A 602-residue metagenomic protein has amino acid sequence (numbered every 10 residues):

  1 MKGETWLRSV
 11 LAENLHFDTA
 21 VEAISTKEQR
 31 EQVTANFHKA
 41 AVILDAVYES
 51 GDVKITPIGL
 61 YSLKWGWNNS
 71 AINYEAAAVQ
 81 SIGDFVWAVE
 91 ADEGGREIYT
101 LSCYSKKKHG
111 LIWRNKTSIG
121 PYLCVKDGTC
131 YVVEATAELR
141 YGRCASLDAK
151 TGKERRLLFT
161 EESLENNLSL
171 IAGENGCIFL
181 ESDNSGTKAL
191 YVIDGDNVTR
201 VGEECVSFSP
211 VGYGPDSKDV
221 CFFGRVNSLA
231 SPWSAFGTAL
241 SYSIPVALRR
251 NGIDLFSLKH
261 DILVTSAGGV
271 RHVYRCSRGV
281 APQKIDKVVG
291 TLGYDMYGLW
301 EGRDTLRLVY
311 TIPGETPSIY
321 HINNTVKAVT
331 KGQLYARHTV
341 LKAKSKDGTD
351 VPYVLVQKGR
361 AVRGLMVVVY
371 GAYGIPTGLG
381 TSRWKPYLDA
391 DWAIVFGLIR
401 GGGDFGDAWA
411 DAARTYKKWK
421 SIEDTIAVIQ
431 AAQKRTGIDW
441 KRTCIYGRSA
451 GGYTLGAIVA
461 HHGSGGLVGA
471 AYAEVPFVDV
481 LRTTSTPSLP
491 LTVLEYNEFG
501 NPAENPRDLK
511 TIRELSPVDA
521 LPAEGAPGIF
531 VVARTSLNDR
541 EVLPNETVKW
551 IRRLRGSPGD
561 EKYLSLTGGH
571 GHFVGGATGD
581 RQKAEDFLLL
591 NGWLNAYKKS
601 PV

Functional and structural regions predicted by a protein language model:
E4-V79, N166-S169, R200-G214, I244-D254 (+6 more regions): Non-catalytic accessory segments flanking enzyme active sites
V47-P57, D84-A91, T129-V133, G176-E181 (+3 more regions): Short beta-strand elements that form the blades of beta-propeller/WD-repeat-like and other beta-sheet-rich scaffold
N69-V125, V132, A137-E138: A conserved hydrophobic secondary-structure block that centers on an alpha-helix together with its immediately flanking
A77, E93-G95, T330-S449, T454: Cap/lid segment of the alpha/beta-hydrolase catalytic domain
E90-T100, N115-S118, V133-R143, F159-E165 (+6 more regions): A flexible loop/linker signature enriched in serine peptidases of the S9 family
S102-K106, G142-G152, Y191-G195, S234-A239 (+1 more regions): Beta-propeller blade signature
K153-T160, N166-A172, C177-L180: Polar, glycine-rich mid-to-C-terminal structural blocks that act as macromolecule-binding/assembly scaffolds
I399-V602: Active-site-proximal cap/loop segments of hydrolase catalytic domains
